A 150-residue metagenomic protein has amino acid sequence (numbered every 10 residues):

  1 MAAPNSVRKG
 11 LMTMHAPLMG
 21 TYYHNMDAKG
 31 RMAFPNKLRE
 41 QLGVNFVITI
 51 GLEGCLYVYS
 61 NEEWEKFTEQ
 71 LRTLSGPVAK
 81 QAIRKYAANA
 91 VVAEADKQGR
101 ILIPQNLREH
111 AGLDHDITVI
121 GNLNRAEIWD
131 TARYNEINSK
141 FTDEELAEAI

Functional and structural regions predicted by a protein language model:
M1-H24, A28-K29, K37-A93, K97-Q98 (+1 more regions): Flexible "stalk/tail and boundary" regions
